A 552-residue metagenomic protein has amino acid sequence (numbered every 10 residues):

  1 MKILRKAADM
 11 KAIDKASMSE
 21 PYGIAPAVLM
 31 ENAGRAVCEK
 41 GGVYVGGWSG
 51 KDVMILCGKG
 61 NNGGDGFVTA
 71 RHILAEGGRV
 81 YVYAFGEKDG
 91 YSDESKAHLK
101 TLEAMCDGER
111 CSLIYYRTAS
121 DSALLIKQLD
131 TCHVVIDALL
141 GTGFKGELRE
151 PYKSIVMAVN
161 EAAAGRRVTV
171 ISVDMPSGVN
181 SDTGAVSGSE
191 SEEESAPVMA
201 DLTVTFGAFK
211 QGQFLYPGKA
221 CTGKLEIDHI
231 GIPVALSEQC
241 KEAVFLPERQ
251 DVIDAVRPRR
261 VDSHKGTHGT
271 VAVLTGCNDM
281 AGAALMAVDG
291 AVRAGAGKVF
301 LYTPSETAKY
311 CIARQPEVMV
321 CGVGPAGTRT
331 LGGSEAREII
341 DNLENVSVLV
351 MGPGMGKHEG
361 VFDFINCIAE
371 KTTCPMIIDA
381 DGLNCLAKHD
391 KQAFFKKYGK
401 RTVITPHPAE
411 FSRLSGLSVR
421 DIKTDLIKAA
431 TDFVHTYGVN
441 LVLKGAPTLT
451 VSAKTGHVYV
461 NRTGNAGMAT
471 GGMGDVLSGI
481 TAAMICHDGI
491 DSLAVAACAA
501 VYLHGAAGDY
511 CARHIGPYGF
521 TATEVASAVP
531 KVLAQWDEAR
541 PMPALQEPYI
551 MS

Functional and structural regions predicted by a protein language model:
M1-G86, S92, L202, Q213-M376 (+2 more regions): Small-residue (G/A/S/T)-rich helix-start motifs and N-terminal tracts that mark the onset
E39-G141, E147-V173, F394-F395: Nucleotide and nucleotide-moiety/phosphate-recognizing core
C111-L129, V170, E194-T205, N342-N345 (+3 more regions): Extended, compositionally biased low-complexity polar/Lys-Gly-rich tracts and adjacent boundary/linker regions are
T118-S120, S177-V179, F209-Q211, G356-K357 (+1 more regions): Short beta->alpha connector loops
H133-V134, L139-E242: Internal gly/pro-rich beta-alpha loop/helix module that stabilizes soluble enzyme cofactors or their anionic handles
